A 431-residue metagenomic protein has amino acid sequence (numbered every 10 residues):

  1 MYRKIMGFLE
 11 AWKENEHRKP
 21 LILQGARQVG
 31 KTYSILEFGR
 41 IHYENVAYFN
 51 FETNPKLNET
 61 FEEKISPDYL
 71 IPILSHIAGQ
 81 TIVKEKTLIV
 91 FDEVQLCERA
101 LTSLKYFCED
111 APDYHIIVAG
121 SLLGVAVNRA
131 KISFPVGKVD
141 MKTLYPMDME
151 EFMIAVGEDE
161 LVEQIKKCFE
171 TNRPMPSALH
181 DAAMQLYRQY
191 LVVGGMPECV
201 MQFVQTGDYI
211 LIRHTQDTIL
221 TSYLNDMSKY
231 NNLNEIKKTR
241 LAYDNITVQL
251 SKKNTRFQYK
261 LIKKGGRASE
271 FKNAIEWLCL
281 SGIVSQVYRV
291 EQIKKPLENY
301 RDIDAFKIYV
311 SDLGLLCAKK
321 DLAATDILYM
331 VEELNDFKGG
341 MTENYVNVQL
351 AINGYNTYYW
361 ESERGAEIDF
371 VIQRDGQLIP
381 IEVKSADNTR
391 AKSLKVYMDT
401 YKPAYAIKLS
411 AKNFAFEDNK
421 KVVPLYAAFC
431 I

Functional and structural regions predicted by a protein language model:
Y2-E16: Pre-Walker A adenine-sensing motif
K31: Conserved lysine of the Walker
S34, F38: Hydrophobic positions on the alpha1 helix immediately C-terminal to the Walker A/P-loop
T53-E85: Short glycine-rich substrate-engagement loop in P-loop NTPases that contacts/grips substrate
V90, H115-S121, T143: Structural recognition of the conserved hydrophobic beta-strand(s) that form the central parallel beta-sheet of P-loop
R129-S251: Interdomain motor-coupling "hinge/lid" segment immediately C-terminal to the ATP-binding subdomain of NTP-driven enzymes
M196, V200-I368, I372: Accessory nucleic acid-recognition modules appended to NTPase machines
V346, L350, I368-D387, A406: Conserved catalytic cores of phosphodiester-cleaving nucleases, focusing on short active-site segments
